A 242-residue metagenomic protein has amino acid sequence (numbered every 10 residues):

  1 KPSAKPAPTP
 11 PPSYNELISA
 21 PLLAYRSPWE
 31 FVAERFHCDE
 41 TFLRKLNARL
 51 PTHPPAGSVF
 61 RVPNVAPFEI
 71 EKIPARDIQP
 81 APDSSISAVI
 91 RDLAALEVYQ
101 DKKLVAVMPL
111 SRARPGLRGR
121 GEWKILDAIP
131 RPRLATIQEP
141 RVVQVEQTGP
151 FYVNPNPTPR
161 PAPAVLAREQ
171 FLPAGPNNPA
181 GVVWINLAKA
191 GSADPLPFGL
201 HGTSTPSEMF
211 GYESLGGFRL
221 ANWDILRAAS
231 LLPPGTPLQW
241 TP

Functional and structural regions predicted by a protein language model:
K1-C38: Primarily a LysM-type cell-wall glycan-binding module
K1-P12, T41-A81: Extracellular LysM carbohydrate-binding repeats and other cell-envelope/extracellular binding modules
S3, L46-R49, P63-P67, L93 (+6 more regions): Solvent-exposed coil/turn segments that connect beta secondary-structure elements in extracytoplasmic/periplasmic
K5-P6, L96-V98, P132-T136, P195: Short, solvent-exposed loop/turn elements at domain surfaces
N15, H37-C38, P55-V59, A81-S84 (+7 more regions): Extracytoplasmic
A24-H53, K103-V107, W223, L231-P234: LysM (lysin motif) carbohydrate-binding repeats in extracellular/periplasmic proteins that recognize
R49, G149, N154-P242: Exported/periplasmic cell-wall-interacting domains
K72-R120, D127-R131: A structural motif detector for short, solvent-exposed N-terminal "entry" segments of globular domains
